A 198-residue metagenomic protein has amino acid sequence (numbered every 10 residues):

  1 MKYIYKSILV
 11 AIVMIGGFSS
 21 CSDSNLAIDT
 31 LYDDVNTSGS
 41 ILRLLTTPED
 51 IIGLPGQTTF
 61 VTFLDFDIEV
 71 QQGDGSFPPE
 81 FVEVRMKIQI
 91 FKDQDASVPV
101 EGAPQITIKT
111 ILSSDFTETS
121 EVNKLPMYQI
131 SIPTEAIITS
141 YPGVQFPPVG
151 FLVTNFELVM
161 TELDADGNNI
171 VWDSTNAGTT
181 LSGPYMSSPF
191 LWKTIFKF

Functional and structural regions predicted by a protein language model:
M1-S20: Sec-dependent bacterial lipoprotein signal peptides
I4, S22-E118, G150-N155, D164-N169 (+1 more regions): Acidic/polar, low-complexity intrinsically disordered N-terminal segments immediately downstream of a Sec signal
K6-L9, S174-T179: Short, charged low-complexity linear motifs
D115-T154: Signal that preferentially marks extracellular ectodomain short beta-strand elements of beta-sandwich modules
V159-T161: Extracellular recognition modules
